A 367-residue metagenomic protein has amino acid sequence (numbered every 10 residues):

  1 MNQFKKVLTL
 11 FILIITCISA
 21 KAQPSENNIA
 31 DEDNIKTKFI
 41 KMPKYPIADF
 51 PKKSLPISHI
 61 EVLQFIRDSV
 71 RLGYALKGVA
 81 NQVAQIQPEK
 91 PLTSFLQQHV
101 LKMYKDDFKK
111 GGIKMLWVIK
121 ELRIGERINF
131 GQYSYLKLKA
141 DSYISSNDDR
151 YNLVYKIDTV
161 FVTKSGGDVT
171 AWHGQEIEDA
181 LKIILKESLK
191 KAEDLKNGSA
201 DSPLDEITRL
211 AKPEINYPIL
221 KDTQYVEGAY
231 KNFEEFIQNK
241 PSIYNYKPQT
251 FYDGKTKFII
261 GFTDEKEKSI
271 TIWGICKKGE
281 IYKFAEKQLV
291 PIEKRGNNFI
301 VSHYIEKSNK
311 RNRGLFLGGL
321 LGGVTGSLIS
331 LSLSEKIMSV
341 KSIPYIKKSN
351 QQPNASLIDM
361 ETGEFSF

Functional and structural regions predicted by a protein language model:
M1-D33, Y151: Bacterial Sec-dependent N-terminal signal peptides
V7, I128-F130, S327: A generic structural micro-environment signature that highlights single residues at secondary-structure boundaries
L8, P46, L101: Residue-level detector of functional hotspots within protein domains
A22-S94, F108-I113, D158, E193-F367: A structural "domain/chain start" motif
H59, L63-R71, Q82-S94, Q98-A211: Polyanion-binding and phosphate-handling cores
